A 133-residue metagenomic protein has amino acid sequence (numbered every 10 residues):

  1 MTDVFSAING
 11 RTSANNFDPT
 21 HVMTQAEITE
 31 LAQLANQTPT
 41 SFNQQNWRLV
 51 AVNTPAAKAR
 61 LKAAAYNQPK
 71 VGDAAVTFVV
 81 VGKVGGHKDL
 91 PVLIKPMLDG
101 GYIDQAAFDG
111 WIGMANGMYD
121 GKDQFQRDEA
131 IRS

Functional and structural regions predicted by a protein language model:
M1-S133: Acidic, surface-exposed loops and disordered segments
